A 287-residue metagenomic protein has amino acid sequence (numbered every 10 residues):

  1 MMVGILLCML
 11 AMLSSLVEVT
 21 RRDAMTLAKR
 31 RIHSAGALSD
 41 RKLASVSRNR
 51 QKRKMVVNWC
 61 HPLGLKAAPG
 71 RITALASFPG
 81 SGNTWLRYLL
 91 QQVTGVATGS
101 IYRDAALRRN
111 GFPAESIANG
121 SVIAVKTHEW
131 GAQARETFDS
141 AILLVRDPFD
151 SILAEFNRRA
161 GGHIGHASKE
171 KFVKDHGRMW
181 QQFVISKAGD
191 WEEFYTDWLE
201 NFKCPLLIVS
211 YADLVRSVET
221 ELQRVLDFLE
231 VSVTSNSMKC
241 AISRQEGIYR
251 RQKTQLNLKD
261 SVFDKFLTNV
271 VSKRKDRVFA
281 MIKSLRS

Functional and structural regions predicted by a protein language model:
M1-T73, S77-P79, F156, A160-G165 (+4 more regions): PAPS-dependent sulfotransferases, especially Golgi type II membrane carbohydrate sulfotransferases
A76, F202-F228: Phosphate-binding beta-loop-alpha motif at adenosine-nucleotide cofactor sites
N83-R87, A132-R135, D150-A154, V215-E219: Short catalytic/ligand-binding loop motif for oxyanion handling, primarily in non-cytosolic enzymes, centered on
T84-V96: A conserved segment at the C-terminal end of the G1
T94-V96, E221-T234: Non-catalytic, well-ordered alpha-helical segments in soluble enzyme domains
A97-I123, H166-W180, S237: Flexible phosphate/Mg2+-sensing switch loops adjacent to catalytic phosphate-binding sites
A114-N119, G131-D139: Short loop/helix-cap segments at secondary-structure boundaries that form the rim of catalytic
D139-F156, L214, V225: Conserved phosphate-donor/acceptor-positioning beta-strand/loop module used by diverse small-molecule
